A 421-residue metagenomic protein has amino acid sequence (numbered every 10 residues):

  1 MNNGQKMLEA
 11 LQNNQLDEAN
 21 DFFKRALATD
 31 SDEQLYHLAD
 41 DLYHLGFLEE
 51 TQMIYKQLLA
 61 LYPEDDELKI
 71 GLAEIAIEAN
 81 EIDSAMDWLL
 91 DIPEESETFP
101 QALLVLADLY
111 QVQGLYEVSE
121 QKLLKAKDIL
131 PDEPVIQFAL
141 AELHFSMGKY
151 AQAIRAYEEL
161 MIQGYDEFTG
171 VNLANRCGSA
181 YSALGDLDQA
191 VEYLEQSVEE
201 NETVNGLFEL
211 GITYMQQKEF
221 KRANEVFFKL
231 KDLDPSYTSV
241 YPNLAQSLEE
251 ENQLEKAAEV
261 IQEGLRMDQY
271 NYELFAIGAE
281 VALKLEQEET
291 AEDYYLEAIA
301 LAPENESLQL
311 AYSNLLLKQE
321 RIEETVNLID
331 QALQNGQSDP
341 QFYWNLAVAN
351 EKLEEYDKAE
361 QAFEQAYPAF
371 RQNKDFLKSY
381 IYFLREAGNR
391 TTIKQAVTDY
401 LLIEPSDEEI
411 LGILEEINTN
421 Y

Functional and structural regions predicted by a protein language model:
Q12, H44-L45, E78-A79, V112 (+9 more regions): Register position in tetratricopeptide repeats
L16-D17, L48, I82, Y116 (+8 more regions): TPR-repeat structural position
R25-A26, Q57-L58, D91-I92, K125-A126 (+8 more regions): Canonical positions in the second alpha-helix
T29-S31, P63, E97, P131 (+8 more regions): Short coil turns that delineate tetratricopeptide repeat
Q34-L35, L68, A102, I136 (+8 more regions): TPR alpha-solenoid repeat register
H37, G71-E74, V105, A139 (+8 more regions): Canonical tetratricopeptide repeat
